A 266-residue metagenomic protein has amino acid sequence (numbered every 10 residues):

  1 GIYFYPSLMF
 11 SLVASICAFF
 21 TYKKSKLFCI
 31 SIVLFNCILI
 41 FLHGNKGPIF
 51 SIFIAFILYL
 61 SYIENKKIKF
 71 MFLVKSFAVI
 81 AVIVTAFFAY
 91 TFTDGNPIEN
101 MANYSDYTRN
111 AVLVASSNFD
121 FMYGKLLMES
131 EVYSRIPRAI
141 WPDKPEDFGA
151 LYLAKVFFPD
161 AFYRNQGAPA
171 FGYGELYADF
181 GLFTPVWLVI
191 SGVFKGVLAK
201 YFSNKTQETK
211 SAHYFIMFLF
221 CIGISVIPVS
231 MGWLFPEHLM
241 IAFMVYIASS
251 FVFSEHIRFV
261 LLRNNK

Functional and structural regions predicted by a protein language model:
G1-K67, I80-D94: Membrane-embedded catalytic interface detector for glycan/lipid assembly enzymes
G1-Y5, S116, L176-A178: Short aromatic-rich membrane-water interface segments that cap or initiate transmembrane helices in multi-pass membrane
F4-P6, K23-S31, K46, F50 (+6 more regions): Structural motif marking the loop-to-transmembrane transition
L12-V13, F19-T21, A168-K266: Hydrophobic alpha-helical segments
F28-I38, V74-A81, V189-V193, H213-C221: Central hydrophobic cores of alpha-helical transmembrane segments in multi-pass integral membrane proteins
F70-F148: Aromatic-rich transmembrane-lumenal/periplasmic boundary elements in polytopic membrane proteins
L127, V132-F183: Long extracytoplasmic/lumenal interhelical loops at the membrane interface of multi-pass membrane proteins
